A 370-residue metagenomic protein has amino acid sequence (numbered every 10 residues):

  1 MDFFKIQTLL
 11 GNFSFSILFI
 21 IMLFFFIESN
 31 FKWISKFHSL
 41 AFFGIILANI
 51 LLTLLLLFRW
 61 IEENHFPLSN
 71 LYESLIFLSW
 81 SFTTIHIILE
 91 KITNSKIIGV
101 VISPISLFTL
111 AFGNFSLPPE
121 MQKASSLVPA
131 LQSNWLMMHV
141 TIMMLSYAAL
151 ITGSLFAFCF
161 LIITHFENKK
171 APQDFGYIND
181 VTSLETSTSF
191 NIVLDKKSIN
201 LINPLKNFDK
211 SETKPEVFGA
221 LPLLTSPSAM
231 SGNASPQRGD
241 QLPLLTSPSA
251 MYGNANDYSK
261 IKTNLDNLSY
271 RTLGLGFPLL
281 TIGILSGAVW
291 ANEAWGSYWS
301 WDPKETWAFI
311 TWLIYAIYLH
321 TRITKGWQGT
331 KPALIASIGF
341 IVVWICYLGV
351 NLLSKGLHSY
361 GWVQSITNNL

Functional and structural regions predicted by a protein language model:
F4-A124, M138-H165, F175-G219, L244 (+2 more regions): Hydrophobic cores of alpha-helical transmembrane segments in multi-pass integral membrane proteins
S126-S133: Alpha-helical transmembrane segments and their interfaces in multipass membrane proteins
P129, K260-N267: Short amphipathic alpha-helical coupling elements at transmembrane boundaries
Q132, N256, Q328-G329: Membrane interface segments of multi-pass transport proteins and intramembrane proteases
N168: Acidic, metal/ion-handling microdomains and their immediate structural contexts
D174-G176, Y252-K260: Cytosolic, membrane-interface loops and tails of multi-pass inner-membrane proteins
L221-S235, L242-G253: Long, intrinsically disordered low-complexity tandem-repeat segments
G296-Y298: Short, charged amphipathic alpha-helical segments flanked by flexible coils
